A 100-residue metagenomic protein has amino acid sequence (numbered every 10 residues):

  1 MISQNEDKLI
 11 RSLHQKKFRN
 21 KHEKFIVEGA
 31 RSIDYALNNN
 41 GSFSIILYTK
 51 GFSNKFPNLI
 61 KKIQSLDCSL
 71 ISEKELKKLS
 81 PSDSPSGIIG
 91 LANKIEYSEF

Functional and structural regions predicted by a protein language model:
M1-P57: Boundary-proximal intrinsically disordered activation/regulatory segments immediately upstream of a helical core
K61-E96: Glycine/small-residue-rich loop that forms an oxyanion/phosphate-binding "nest" at active or ligand-binding sites
S98-F100: Flexible hinge/capping segments at coil-to-helix
